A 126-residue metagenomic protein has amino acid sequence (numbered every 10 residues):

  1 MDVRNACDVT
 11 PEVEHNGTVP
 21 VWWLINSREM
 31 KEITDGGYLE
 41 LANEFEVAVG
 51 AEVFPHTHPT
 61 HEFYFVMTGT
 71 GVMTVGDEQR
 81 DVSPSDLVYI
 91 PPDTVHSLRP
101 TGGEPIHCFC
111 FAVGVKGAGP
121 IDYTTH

Functional and structural regions predicted by a protein language model:
M1-L39, Y123-H126: A short, N-terminal "cap"/entry segment at the start of jelly-roll beta-barrel domains of the cupin/DSBH fold
I25-K31, A42-H58: Conserved short histidine dyad/triad with adjacent acidic residue
E44-A48, T57-M73, V113-G114: Short, conserved beta-strand element in jelly-roll/cupin
F54-P55, M73-T74, I90, H96-G103: Short beta-strand His + acidic residue motifs that chelate non-heme Fe in jelly-roll/DSBH and cupin folds
D77-P92: Short acidic-glycine-tyrosine-enriched beta hairpin
Y89, E104-I121: A short hydrophobic beta-strand segment most commonly corresponding to one strand of the jelly-roll/cupin
